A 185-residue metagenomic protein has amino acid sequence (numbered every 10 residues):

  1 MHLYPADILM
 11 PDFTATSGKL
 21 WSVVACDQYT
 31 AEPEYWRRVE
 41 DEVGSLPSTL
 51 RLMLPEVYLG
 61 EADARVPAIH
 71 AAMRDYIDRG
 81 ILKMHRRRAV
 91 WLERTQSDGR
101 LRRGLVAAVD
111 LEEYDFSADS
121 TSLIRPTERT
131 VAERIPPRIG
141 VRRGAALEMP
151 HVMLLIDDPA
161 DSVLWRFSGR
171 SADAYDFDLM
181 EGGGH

Functional and structural regions predicted by a protein language model:
M1-H185: A cross-family signal for N-terminal binding/gating loops and helix N-caps that shape access to the active site
